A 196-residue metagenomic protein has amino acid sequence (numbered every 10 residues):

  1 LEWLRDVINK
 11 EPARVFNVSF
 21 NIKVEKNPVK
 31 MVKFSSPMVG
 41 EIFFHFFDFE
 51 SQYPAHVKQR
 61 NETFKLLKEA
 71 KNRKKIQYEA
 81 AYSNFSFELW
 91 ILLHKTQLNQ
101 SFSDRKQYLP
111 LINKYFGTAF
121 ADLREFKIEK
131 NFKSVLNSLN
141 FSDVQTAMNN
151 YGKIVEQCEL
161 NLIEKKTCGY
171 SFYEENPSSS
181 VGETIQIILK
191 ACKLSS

Functional and structural regions predicted by a protein language model:
W3-N17, I22, P28-S196: C-terminal accessory helical subdomains adjacent to catalytic cores in phosphodiester- and nucleotide-handling enzymes
